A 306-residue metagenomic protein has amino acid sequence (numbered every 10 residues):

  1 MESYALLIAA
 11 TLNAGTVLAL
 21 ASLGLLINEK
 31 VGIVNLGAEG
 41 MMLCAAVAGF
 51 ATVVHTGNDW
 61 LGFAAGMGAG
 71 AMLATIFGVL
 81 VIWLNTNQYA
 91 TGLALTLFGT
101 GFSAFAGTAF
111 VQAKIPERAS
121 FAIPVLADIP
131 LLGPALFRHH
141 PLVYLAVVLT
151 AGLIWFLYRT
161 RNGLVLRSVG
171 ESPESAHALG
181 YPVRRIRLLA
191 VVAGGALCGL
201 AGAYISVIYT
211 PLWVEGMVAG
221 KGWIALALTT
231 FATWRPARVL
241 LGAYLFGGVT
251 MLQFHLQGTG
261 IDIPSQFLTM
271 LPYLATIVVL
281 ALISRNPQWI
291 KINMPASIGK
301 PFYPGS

Functional and structural regions predicted by a protein language model:
M1-A21, V34, A48, H55-L61: Membrane-interfacial amphipathic/re-entrant helices at transmembrane-helix boundaries
A21-S22, A46-F50, T100-G101, L145-W155 (+4 more regions): Hydrophobic core segments of alpha-helical transmembrane domains in multi-pass membrane transport and ion-translocation
G57-F102, V148, L245, T250: Alpha-helical transmembrane segments within multi-pass membrane transporters and channels
Q88-A90, P116-F121, H139-L145, R187 (+4 more regions): Loop-to-transmembrane alpha-helix initiation sites
T100-R159, G260-L268, N293-S306: Transmembrane helix-bundle core of multi-pass membrane transporters and related energy-transducing complexes
A135-W213, P236-L241: Helix-loop-helix "hairpin" substructures at the membrane interface of multi-pass membrane proteins
L153, E171-A178, P182-R185, L256-S306: Cytosolic-side transmembrane-helix boundaries in multi-pass membrane proteins
Y209-Y273: Transmembrane alpha-helical segments in multi-pass inner-membrane proteins
